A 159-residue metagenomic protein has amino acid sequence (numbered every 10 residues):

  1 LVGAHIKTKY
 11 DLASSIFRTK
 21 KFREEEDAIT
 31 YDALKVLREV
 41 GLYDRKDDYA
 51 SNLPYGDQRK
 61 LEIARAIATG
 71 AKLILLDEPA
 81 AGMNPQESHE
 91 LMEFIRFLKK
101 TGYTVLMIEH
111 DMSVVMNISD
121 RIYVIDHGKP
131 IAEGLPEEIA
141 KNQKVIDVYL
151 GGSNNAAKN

Functional and structural regions predicted by a protein language model:
L1-N159: Glycine-rich phosphate-binding loops of nucleotide-dependent enzymes
